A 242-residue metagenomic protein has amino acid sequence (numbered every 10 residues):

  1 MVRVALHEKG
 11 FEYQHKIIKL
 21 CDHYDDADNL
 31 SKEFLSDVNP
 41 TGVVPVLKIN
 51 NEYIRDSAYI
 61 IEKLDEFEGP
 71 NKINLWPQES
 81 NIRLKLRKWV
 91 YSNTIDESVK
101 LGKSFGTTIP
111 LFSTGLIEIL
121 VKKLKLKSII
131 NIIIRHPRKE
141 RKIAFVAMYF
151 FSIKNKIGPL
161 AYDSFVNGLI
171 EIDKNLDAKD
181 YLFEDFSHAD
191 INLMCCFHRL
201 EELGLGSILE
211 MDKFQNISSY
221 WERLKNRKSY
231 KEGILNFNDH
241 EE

Functional and structural regions predicted by a protein language model:
M1-H136, E201: GST-like domain detector, emphasizing the conserved glutathione-binding G-site in the N-terminal thioredoxin-like
M1-L6, D190-I191, R227: Short, thiol/selenol-centered motifs that function as redox-active sites or metal-ligating centers
V38, E68, L176-K179, K228: A general structural signal marking secondary-structure boundaries and capping sites
K72-P77, Y181-D185, L209, K231-L235: Short, hydrophobic secondary-structure boundary micro-motifs
E97-E222: GST-like fold's C-terminal all-alpha helical module
F214, R227-K228: Acidic-histidine catalytic/liganding microenvironments
R223, N236-H240: Charge-dense, extended regions
